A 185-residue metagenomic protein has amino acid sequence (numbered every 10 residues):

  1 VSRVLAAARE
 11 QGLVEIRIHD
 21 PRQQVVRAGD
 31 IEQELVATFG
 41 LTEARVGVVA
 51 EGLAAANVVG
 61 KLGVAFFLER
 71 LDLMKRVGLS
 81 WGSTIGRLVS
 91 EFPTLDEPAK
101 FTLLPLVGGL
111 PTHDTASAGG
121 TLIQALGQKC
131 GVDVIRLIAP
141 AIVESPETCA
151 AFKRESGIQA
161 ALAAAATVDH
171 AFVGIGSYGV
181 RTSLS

Functional and structural regions predicted by a protein language model:
S2-G29: N-terminal helix-turn-helix DNA-binding module of bacterial transcription factors
L5, D20, V48-A50, S83 (+1 more regions): Short glycine-rich, polar/acidic loop-and-turn segments at beta strand-coil junctions
A8, M74, G78, H170: Short glycine- and Lys/Arg-enriched binding-loop motifs that mark or flank ligand-binding interfaces
V25, L53, G86: Loop/helix-junction capping segments adjacent to catalytic residues or to phosphate/diphosphate-binding pockets
G29-L73, T94-S185: Ligand-binding beta-strand-loop-alpha-helix segment within the catalytic cores of soluble metabolic enzymes
V77-R87, Y178-G179: Gly/Ser/Thr-rich loops at beta-strand to alpha-helix junctions that form or flank small-molecule/cofactor-binding
L88-T94: Histidine-anchored nucleotide/phosphate-binding helix
